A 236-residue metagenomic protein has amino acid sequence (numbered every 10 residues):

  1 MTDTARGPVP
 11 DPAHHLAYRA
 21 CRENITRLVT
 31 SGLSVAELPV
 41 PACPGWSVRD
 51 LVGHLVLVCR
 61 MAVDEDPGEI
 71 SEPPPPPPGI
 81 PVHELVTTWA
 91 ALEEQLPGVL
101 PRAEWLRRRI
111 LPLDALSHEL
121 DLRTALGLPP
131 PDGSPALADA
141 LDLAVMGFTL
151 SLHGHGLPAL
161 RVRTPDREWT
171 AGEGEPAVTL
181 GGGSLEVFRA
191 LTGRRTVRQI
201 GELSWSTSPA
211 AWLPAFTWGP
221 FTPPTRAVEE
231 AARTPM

Functional and structural regions predicted by a protein language model:
T2-A20, N24-R27, A62, P74-T87: Soluble acyl-CoA-dependent acyltransferase catalytic core bearing the H(X)4D motif
T2-H14, G32-V40, P44, P67-E72 (+1 more regions): Structured surface interface patches that mediate subunit assembly and partner/cofactor docking
L16-R27, G32-A36, G45-V48: Surface/interface-facing alpha-helical segments and adjacent flexible terminal/loop regions used for partner/assembly
R22, T26, T30, C59-V63 (+2 more regions): Structural signal for well-ordered, non-membrane alpha-helices
S47-V48, P81, G183: Short, structural beta-strand-to-alpha-helix junction motif
V48-P73: Conserved alpha-helical segments that form or flank metal/cofactor-binding pockets of metalloenzymes
D64-R108: Hydrophobic/aromatic-rich structural module bridging two neighboring secondary-structure elements via a short loop
